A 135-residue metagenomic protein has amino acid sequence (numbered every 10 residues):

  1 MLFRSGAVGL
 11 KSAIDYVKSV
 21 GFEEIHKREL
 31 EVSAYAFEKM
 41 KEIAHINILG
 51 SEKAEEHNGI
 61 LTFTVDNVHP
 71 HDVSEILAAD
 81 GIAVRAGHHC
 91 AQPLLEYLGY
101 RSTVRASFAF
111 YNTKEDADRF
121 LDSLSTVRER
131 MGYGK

Functional and structural regions predicted by a protein language model:
M1-K135: Pyridoxal 5′-phosphate
